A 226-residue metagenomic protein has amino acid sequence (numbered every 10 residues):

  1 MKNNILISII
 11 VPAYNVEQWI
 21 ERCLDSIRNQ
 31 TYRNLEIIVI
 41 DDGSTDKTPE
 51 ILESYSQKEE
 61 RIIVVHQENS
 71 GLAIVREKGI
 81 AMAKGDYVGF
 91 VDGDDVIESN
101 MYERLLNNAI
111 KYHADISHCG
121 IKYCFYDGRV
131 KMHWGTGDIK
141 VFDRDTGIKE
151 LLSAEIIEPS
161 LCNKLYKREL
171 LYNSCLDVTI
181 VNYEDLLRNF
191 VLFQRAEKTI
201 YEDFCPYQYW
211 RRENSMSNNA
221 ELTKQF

Functional and structural regions predicted by a protein language model:
M1-F226: Nucleotide-sugar donor-binding/catalytic module of glycosyltransferases that assemble extracellular/cell-envelope
